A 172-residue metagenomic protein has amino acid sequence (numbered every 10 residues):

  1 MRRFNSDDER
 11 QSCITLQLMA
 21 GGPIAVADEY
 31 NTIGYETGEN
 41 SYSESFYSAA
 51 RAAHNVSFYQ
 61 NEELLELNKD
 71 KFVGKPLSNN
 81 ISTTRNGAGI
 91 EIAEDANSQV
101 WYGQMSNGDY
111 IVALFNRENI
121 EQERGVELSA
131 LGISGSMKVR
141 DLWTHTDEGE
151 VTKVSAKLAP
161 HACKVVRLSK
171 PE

Functional and structural regions predicted by a protein language model:
M1-W143, L158-L168: Active-site-proximal substrate-binding groove within the catalytic cores of carbohydrate-active enzymes
L142-V151: Short beta-strand and strand-turn-strand segments in soluble, beta-rich domains
K153-A156: Beta-strand-rich interaction surfaces with strong enrichment in secreted/lumenal proteins
